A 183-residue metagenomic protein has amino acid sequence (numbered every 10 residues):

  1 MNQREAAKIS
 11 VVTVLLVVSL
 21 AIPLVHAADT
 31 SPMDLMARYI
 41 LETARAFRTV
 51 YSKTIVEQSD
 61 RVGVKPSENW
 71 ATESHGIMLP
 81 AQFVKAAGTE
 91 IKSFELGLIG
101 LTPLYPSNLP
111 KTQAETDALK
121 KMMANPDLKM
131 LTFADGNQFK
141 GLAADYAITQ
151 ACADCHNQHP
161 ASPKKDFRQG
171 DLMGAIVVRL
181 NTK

Functional and structural regions predicted by a protein language model:
M1-Q3, A21-P23: Short intrinsically disordered, low-complexity coil segments enriched in acidic
N2-V12: Bacterial N-terminal signal peptides that target proteins for export
V11-A21: Bacterial N-terminal signal peptides
P23-A147, A161-K183: Extracytoplasmic c-type cytochrome modules immediately beyond a signal peptide or single-pass transmembrane anchor
I148-P160: The canonical Cys-X-X-Cys-His
